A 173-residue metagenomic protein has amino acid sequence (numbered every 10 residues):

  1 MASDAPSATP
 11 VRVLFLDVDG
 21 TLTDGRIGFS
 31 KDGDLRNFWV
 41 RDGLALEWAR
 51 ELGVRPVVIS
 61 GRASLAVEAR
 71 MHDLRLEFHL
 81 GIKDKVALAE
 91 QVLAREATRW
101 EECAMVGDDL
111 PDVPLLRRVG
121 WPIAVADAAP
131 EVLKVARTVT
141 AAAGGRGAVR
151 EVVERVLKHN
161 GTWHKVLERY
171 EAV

Functional and structural regions predicted by a protein language model:
M1-S7, T162, V173: N-terminal charge/polar-biased segments
A2-A87: Alpha-helical substrate-recognition element adjacent to the catalytic core
F29-W39, F78-H79, V86-V173: Mg2+-dependent phosphoryl-transfer enzymes with acidic/Ser/Thr/Gly-rich catalytic loops
